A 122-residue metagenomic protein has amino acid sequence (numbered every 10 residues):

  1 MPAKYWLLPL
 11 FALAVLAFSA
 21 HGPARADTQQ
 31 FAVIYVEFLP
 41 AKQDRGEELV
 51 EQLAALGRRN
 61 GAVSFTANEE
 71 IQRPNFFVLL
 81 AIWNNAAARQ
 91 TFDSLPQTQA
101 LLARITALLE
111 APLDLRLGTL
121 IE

Functional and structural regions predicted by a protein language model:
M1-F11: Bacterial N-terminal signal peptides that target proteins for export
Y5-W6, A17-F31, V36, V63-R73 (+1 more regions): Glycine-rich beta-strand-turn "strand-cap" elements at beta-sheet edges
E37-E48: Short, surface-exposed ligand-recognition loops at beta-strand->loop->(often short) alpha-helix junctions that present
A41-K42, I71-R73, W83-A88, T98 (+1 more regions): Solvent-exposed loop/turn segments at secondary-structure junctions within structured extracellular/periplasmic domains
Q52-S64, I82-R116: An amphipathic, aromatic/His-enriched active-site/gating alpha helix that lines ligand/cofactor pockets
F76: Short glycine-/small-residue motifs
